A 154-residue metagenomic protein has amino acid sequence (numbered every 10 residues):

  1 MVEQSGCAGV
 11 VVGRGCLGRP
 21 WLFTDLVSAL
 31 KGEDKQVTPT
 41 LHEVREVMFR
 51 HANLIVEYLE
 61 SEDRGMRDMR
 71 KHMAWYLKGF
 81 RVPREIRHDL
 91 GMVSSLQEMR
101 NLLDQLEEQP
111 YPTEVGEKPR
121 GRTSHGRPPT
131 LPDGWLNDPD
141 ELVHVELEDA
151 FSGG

Functional and structural regions predicted by a protein language model:
M1-G154: Alpha/beta catalytic cores of nucleotide-metabolism and tRNA/nucleoside-modifying enzymes
